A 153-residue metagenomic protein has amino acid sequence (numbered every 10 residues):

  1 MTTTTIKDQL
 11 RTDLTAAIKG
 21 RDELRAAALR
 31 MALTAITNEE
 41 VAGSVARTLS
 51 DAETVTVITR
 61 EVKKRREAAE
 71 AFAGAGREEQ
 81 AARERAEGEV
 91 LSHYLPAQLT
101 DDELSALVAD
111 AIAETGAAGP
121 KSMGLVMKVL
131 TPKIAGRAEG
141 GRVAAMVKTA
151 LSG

Functional and structural regions predicted by a protein language model:
M1-G153: Charged, compositionally biased, marginally structured helical/coil segments
